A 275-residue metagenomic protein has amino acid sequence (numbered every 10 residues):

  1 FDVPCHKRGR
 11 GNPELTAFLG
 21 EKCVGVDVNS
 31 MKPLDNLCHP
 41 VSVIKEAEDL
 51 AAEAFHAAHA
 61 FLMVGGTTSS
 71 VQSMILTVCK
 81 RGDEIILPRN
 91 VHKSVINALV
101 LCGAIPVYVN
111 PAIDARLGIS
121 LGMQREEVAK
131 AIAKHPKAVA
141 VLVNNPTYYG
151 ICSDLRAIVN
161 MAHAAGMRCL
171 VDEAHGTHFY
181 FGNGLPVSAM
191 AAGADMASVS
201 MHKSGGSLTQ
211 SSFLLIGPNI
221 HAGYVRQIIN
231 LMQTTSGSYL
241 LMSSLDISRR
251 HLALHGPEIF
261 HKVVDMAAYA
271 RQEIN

Functional and structural regions predicted by a protein language model:
F1-K7, A60-F61, Q272-N275: Generic preference for hydrophobic/aromatic residues in regular secondary structure cores
F1-V24: N-terminal glycine-rich, Lys/His-bearing helix-loop that initiates the first secondary-structure elements of many
L15-F18, N36-H39, A54-A57, T67-N275: Conserved PLP-enzyme active-site core in the AAT-like
E21-S69: Conserved N-terminal alpha-helix of the aminotransferase class I/II PLP-enzyme fold
